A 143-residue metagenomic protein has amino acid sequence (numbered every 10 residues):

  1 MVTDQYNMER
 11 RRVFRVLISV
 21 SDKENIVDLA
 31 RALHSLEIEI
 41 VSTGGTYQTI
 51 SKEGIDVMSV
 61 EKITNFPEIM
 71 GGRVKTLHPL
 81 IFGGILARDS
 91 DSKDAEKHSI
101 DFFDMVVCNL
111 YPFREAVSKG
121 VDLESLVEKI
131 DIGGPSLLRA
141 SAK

Functional and structural regions predicted by a protein language model:
V2-K62: N-terminal glycine-/serine-/threonine-rich phosphate-binding loop
D4, D22, D28, D56 (+4 more regions): Acidic-enriched, low-complexity/disordered segments with a strong bias for Aspartate over Glutamate
D4-N7, G71-K75, K93-H98, L126-K129 (+1 more regions): A generic local secondary-structure boundary/capping motif
R11-V16, V27, A32-S35, I100-K143: Internal alpha/beta core interface subdomains
N25, G44-G45, G83-G84, G133-G134: Glycine-centered flexibility sites
I40-V41, P79, K129-I130: Short glycine- and Lys/Arg-enriched binding-loop motifs that mark or flank ligand-binding interfaces
G45-F113: Glycine-rich nucleotide/cofactor/substrate-binding loop typically near the N-terminus or early in the first domain
